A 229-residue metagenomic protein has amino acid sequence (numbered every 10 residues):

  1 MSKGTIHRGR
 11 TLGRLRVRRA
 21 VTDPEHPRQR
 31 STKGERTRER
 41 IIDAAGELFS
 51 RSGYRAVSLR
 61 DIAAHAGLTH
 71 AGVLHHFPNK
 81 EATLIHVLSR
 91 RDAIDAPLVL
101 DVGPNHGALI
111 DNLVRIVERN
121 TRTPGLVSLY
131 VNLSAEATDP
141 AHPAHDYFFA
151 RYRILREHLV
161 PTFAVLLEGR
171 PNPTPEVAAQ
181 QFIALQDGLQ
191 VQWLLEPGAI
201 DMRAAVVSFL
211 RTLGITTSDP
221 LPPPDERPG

Functional and structural regions predicted by a protein language model:
M1-R36, D219-G229: N-terminal intrinsically disordered/low-complexity leader segments
G34, I42, L88, H145-R156: Amphipathic, non-transmembrane alpha-helical scaffold segments
T37-R40, A44-A82, H86: Helix-turn-helix
H86, P97-V127, G169, A178-F182: Hydrophobic alpha-helical connector segments
S89-D95: Short, basic, alpha-helical segments at the C-terminal edge of helix-turn-helix-like DNA-binding modules
R122-F149: Amphipathic alpha-helical segments used for helix-helix packing
A135, F182-I200, T212-P222: Amphipathic C-terminal alpha-helical segment
A141, R153-A178, L185, G214-G229: Hydrophobic alpha-helical bundle segments that form small-molecule/ligand-binding pockets
